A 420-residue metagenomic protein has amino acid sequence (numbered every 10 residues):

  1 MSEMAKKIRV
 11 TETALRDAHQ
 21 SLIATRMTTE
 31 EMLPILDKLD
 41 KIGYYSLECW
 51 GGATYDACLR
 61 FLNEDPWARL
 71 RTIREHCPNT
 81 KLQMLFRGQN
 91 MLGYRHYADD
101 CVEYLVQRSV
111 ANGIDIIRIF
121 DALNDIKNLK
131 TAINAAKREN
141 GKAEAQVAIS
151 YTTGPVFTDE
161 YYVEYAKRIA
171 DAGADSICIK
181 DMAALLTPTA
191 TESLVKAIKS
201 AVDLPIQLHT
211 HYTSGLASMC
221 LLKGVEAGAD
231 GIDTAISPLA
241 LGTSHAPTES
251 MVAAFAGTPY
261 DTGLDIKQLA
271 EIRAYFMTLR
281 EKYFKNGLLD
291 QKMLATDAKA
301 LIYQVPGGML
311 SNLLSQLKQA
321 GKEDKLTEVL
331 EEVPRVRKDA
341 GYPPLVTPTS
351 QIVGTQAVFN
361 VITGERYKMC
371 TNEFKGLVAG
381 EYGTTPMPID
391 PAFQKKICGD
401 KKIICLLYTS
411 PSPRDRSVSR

Functional and structural regions predicted by a protein language model:
E3-T25, P78-Y94, G141-T153: N-terminal small/glycine-rich loop or linker at the start of catalytic domains across soluble metabolic enzymes
V10-T13, L47-C49, L82-F86, I117 (+4 more regions): Hydrophobic faces of well-ordered beta-strands that scaffold small-molecule active sites in alpha/beta enzyme cores
A18, I119, I177, G228: Conserved, mostly hydrophobic/aromatic
T54-T131, S150-Y162: Active-site beta->alpha loop and helix N-cap motifs at the rims of alpha/beta catalytic domains
R60-M84, I133-V147, E192-L208, G257-T258: Alpha-helix-loop-beta-strand connector modules within alpha/beta enzyme cores
L62-W67, A122-E139, V156-D159, A184-I198 (+1 more regions): Active-site-adjacent beta->alpha loops and helix N-cap segments on the catalytic face of soluble alpha/beta enzymes
E164, L216-A227: Catalytic cores of alpha/beta
Y408-D415: Conserved small/polar residues in nucleotide/adenosyl-binding loops
